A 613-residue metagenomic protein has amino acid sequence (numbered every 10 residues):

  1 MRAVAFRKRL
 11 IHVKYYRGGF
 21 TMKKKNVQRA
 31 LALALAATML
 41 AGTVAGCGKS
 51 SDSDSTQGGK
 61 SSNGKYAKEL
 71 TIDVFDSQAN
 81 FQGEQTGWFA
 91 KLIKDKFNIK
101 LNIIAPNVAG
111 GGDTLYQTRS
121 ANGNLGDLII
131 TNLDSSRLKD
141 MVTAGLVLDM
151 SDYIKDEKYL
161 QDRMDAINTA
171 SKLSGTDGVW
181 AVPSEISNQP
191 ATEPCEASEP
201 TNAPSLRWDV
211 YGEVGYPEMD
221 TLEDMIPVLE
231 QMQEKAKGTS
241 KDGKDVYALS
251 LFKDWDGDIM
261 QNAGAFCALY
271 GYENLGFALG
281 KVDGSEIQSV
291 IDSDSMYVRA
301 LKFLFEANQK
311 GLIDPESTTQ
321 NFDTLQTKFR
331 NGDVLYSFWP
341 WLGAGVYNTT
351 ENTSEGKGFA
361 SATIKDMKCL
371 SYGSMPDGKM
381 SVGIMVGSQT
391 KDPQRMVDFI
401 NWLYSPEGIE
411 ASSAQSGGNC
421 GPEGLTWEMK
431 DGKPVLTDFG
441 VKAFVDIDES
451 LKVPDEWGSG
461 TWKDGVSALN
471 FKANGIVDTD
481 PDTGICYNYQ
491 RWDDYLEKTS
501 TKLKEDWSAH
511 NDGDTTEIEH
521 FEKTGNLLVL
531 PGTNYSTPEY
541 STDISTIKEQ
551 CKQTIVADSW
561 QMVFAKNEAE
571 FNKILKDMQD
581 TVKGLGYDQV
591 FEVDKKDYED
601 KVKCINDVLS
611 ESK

Functional and structural regions predicted by a protein language model:
R2-H12: Positively charged N-terminal leader segments that act as targeting/secretion signals
L10-R17, K23-A34, A41, A45-S205 (+6 more regions): Conserved N-terminal structural module of periplasmic/extracytoplasmic solute-binding proteins
K68-T71, F97-K100, N122-D127, L146 (+7 more regions): Loop/turn elements at helix/coil->beta-strand transitions in domains of secreted/extracellular proteins
Q78-Q85, F89, N188-S205, G212-E218 (+4 more regions): Extracytoplasmic/periplasmic substrate-binding proteins
Y116, L125, L138, M225 (+4 more regions): Conserved luminal/periplasmic juxtamembrane motif of membrane-embedded glycan-processing enzymes
S151-Y153, P183-I259, K281-T324, K328 (+2 more regions): Helix-loop-helix "hinge/cap" segment bordering the ligand-binding cleft or interdomain interface
G332-S450: Structured mid-domain segments that build the active-site/substrate or prosthetic-cofactor binding neighborhood
A411-A557: Conserved small-residue motifs centered on glycine
